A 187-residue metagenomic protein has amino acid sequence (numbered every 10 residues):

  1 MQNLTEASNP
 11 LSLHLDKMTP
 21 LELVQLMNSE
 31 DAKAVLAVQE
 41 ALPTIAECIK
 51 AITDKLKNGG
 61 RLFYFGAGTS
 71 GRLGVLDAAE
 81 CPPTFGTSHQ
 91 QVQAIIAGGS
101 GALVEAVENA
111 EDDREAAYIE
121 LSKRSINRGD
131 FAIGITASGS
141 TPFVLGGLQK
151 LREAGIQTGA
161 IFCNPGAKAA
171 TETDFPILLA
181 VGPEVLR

Functional and structural regions predicted by a protein language model:
M1-A37, A41: Cofactor-/ligand-binding subdomain signature composed of acidic, glycine-rich, tryptophan-containing flexible loops
L15-T19, T44, N109-A116: Short secondary-structure boundary/capping elements
L23, C48-A51, E120, G147: A ubiquitous structural signal for well-ordered alpha-helices
E30, N58-G59, E172: Structured helix-beta-strand junction loops
V35, L42, L103-V107: Short gly/ser-rich anion-binding loops that grip negatively charged ligand groups
A37, I45, A170: Flexible, glycine/charged-enriched surface loops at secondary-structure junctions
E40-N58: A short, well-structured juxtamembrane/interface segment
F63, A67-R187: Glycine-rich phosphate-binding loops that contact phosphosugars or nucleotide phosphates
